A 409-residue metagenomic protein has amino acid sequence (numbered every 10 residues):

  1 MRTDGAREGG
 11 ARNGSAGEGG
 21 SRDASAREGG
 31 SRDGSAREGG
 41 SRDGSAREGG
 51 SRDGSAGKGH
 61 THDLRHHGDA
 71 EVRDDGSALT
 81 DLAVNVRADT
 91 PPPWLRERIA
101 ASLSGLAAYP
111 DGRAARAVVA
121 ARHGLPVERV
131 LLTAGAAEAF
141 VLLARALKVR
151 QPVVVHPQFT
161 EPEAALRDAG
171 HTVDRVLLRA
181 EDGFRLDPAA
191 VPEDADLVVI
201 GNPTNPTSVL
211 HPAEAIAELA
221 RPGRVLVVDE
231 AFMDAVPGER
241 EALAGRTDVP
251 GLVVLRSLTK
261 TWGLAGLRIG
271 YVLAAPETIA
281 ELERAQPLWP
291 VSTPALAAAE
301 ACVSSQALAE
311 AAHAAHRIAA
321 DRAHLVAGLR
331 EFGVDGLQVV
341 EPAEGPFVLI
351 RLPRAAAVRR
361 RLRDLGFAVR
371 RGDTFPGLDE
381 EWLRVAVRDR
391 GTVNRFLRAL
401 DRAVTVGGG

Functional and structural regions predicted by a protein language model:
A6-A56: Long, intrinsically disordered low-complexity tandem-repeat segments
G57-E138, L142: N-terminal small-domain helix-loop-helix segment of the aminotransferase-like
P92, G251-E331, V339-V340: PLP-dependent aminotransferase class I/II
P93, R354-R361, T392-R395: Short, conserved charged micro-motifs
A144-R167, T172, V176: Conserved PLP-anchoring active-site segment centered on the Schiff-base-forming lysine
D174, L178-A235: Active-site phosphate-binding strand-loop segment of PLP-dependent enzymes
A319, E331-L365: Conserved PLP-binding catalytic core of the aspartate aminotransferase-like
D364-L365, P376-G409: PLP-dependent enzyme catalytic core of the Aspartate aminotransferase-like
